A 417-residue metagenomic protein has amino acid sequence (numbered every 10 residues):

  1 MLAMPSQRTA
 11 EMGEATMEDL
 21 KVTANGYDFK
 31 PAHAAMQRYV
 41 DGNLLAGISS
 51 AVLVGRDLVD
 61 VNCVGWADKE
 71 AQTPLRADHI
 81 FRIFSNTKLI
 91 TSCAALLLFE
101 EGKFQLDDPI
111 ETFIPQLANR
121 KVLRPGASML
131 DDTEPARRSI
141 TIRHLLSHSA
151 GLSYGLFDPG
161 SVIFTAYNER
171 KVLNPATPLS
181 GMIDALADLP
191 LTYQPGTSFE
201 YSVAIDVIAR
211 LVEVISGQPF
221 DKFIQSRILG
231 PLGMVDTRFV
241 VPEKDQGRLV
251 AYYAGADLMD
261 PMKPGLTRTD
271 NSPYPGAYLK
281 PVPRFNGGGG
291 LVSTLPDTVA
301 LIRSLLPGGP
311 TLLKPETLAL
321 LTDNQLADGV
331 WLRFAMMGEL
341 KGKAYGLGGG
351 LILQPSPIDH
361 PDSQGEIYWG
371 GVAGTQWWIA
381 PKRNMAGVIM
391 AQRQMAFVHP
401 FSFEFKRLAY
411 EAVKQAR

Functional and structural regions predicted by a protein language model:
M1-T16: Short, Lys/Arg-enriched N-terminal segments with co-localized hydrophobic residues within the first ~10-30 amino acids
V22-I83, K103-Q105, V122-A127, D131 (+3 more regions): Short, conserved catalytic-motif segment at the N-terminal edge
K30-Q37, R56-L58, R82-I110, I205-E213 (+2 more regions): Active-site SXXK
N62, V372, Q376-W378, R383-R393: Short, well-ordered beta-strand elements
E111-N119: Acidic helix-start/capping segments at beta-turn-to-alpha-helix junctions
R120-P361: Short, surface-exposed loop or secondary-structure junction motifs that flank catalytic or metal-binding residues
P361-I367: Short, hydrophobic/aromatic-rich segments at coil-to-beta transitions
R393-R417: Generic C-terminus detector
